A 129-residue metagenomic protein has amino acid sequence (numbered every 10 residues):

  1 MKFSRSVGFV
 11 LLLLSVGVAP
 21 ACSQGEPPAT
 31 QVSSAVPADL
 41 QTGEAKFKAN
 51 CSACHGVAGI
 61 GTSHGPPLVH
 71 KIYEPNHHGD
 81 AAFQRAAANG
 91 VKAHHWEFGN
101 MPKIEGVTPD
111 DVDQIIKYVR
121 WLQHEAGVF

Functional and structural regions predicted by a protein language model:
M1-A38, A86, Y118-F129: Post-cleavage N-terminal segment of exported redox proteins
V18, F47, V69: Conserved Rossmann-like nucleotide-binding pocket used by diverse enzymes that bind dinucleotide cofactors
G25, V57-A58: Cys/His-rich metal-chelating microdomains
S33-S34, A38-L40, E44, I60-A88 (+1 more regions): Gly/Gly-Pro-rich "capping" loops immediately C-terminal to redox-active cysteine motifs in periplasmic/lumenal
G43, K48-V57, I115-V119: The canonical Cys-X-X-Cys-His
T62-K71, N89-I116, L122, G127-F129: Axial heme c-ligation environment in periplasmic c-type cytochrome domains
